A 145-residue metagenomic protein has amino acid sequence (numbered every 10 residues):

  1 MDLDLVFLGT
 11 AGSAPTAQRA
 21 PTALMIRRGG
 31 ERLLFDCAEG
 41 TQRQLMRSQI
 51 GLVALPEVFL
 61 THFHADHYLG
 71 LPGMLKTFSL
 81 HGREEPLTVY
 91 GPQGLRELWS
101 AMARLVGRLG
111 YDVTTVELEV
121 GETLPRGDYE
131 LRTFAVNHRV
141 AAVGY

Functional and structural regions predicted by a protein language model:
M1-I50, P86, G144-Y145: Conserved beta-strand hairpin/beta-sheet module of binuclear metal-dependent hydrolase folds, prominently
A14, D66-H67, R139-V140: Active-site environment of divalent metal-dependent phosphoester hydrolases
T16, M25, Q49, S79-H81 (+2 more regions): Short secondary-structure boundary/capping segments
A20-A23, S48-G51, G73-K76, A103-V106 (+1 more regions): Short, glycine/charged-enriched secondary-structure capping and boundary segments
E39-Y90, T114-E119: Active-site metal-binding motif and surrounding structural segment of the metallo-beta-lactamase
E84-P86, G110, A142: Short secondary-structure junction motifs
P92-V140: Metallo-beta-lactamase
